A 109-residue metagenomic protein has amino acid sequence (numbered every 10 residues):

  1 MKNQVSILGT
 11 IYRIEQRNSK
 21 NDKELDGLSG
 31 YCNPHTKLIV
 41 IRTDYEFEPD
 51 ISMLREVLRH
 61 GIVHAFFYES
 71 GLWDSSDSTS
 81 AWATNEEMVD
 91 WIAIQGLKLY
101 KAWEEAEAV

Functional and structural regions predicted by a protein language model:
M1-H35: Short, charged/polar N-terminal "headpieces" of proteins
Q16, T43, F67-E69: Residue-level recognition of conserved beta-strand positions in structured domain cores
K37-I41, V63, W91-K98: A short, hydrophobic secondary-structure junction motif
K37-V57: Short pre-active-site segment immediately N-terminal to the catalytic Zn-binding motif
E56-Y68: Active-site recognition of the HExxH zinc-binding catalytic motif
W73: C-terminal catalytic core of tyrosine-transesterase DNA break-rejoin enzymes
S76-V109: Post-HExxH zinc-binding segment in Zn-dependent metallohydrolases
